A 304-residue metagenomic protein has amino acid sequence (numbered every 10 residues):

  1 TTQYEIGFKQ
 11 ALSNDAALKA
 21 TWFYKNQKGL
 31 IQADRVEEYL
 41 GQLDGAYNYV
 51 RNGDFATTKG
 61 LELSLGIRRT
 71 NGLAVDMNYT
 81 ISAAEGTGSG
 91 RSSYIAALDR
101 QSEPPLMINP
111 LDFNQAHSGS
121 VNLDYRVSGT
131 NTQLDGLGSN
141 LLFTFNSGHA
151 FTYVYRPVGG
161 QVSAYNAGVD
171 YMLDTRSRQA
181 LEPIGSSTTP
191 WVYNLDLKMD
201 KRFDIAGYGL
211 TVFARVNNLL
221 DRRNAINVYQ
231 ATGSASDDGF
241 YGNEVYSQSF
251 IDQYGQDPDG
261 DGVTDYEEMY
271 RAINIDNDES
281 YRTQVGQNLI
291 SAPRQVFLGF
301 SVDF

Functional and structural regions predicted by a protein language model:
T1, L43-V50, K59, R100-M107 (+2 more regions): Extracytoplasmic loops and strand-loop junctions of Gram-negative outer membrane beta-barrel proteins
T1-N48, T57: Membrane-embedded beta-barrel scaffold of Gram-negative outer-membrane proteins
T2, T57-K59, Q115-G119, W191-L195 (+1 more regions): Residues that define the transmembrane beta-barrel architecture of outer-membrane proteins
I6-Q10, L63-I67, M77, V121-Y125 (+4 more regions): Residues on the lipid-exposed face of transmembrane beta-strands in outer-membrane beta-barrel proteins
K9, T21-F23, D54, G66 (+2 more regions): Surface-exposed loop and edge beta-strand positions of immunoglobulin-like domains
F23-N26, E38, D44-Y153: Gram-negative outer-membrane beta-barrel transporters
T132-T175, T188-N194, K201-F304: C-terminal beta-signal and adjacent terminal beta-strands/loops of Gram-negative outer-membrane beta-barrel proteins
